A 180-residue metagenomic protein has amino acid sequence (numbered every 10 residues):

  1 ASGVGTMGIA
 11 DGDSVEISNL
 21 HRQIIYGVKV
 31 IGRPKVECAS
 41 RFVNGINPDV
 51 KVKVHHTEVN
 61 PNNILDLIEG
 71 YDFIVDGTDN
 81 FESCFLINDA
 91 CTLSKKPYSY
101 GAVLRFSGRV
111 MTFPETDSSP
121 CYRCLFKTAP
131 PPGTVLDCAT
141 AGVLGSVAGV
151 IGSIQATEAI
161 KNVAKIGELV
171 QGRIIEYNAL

Functional and structural regions predicted by a protein language model:
A1-L180: Adenine nucleotide-associated cytosolic modules
